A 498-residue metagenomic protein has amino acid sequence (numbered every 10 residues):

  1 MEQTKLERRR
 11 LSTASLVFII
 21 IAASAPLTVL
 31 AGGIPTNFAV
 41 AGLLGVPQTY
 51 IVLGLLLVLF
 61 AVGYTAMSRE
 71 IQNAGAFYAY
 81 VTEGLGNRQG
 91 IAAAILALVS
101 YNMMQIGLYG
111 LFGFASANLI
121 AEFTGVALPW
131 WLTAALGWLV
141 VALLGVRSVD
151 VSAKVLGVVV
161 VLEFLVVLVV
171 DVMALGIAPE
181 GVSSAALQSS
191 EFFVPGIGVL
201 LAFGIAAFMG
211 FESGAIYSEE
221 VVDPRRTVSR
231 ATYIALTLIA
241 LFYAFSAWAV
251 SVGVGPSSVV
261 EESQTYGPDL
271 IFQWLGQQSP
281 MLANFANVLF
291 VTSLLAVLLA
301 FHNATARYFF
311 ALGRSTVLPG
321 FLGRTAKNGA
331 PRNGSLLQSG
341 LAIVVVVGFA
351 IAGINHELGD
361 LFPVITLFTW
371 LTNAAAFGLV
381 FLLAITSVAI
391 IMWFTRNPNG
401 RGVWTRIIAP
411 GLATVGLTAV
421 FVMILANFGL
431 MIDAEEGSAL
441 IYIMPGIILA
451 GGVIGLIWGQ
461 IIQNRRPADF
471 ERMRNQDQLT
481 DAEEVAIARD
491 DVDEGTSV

Functional and structural regions predicted by a protein language model:
M1-G45, L57-V58, V182-S190, I462-V498: Membrane-interface "cap" regions at the ends of multi-pass membrane proteins
E2-N118, S213-G214, A426-M444: Transmembrane helix-boundary motif of multi-pass solute transporters/channels
E2-R9, V46-P47, F123-L132, G157-V288: Helix-loop-helix junctions that connect adjacent transmembrane segments in multi-pass membrane transporters
L11, S116, W130-A178, F192 (+4 more regions): Membrane-interface loop-to-helix entry segments
A25, G33, T369, N373-L379 (+1 more regions): A generic transmembrane alpha-helix motif of multi-pass inner-membrane proteins
T36-P47, N118-W130, D150-V159, V344-A384 (+2 more regions): Transmembrane helix-loop boundary segments of multi-pass membrane transporters
N73, L96-L111, A215-E220, M281-G320 (+1 more regions): Membrane-helix boundary/coupling elements in multi-pass transport proteins
A79-V81, G86, N118, E122 (+2 more regions): TM-loop-TM module centered on a large, flexible mid-protein loop between adjacent transmembrane helices in multi-pass
